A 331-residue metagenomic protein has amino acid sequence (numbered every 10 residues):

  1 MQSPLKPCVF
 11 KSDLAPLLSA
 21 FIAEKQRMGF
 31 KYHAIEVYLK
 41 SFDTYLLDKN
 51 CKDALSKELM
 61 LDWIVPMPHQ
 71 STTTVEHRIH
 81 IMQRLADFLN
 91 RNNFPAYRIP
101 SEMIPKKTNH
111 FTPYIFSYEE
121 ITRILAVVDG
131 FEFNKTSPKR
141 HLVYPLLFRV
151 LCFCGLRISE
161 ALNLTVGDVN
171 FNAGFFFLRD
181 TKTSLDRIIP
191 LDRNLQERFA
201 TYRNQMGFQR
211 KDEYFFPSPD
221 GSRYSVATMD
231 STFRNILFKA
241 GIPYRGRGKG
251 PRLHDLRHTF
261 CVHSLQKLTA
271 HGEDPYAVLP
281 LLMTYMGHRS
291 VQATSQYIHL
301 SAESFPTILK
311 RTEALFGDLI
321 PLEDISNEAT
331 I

Functional and structural regions predicted by a protein language model:
M1-I331: Conserved catalytic core of the tyrosine transesterase superfamily
